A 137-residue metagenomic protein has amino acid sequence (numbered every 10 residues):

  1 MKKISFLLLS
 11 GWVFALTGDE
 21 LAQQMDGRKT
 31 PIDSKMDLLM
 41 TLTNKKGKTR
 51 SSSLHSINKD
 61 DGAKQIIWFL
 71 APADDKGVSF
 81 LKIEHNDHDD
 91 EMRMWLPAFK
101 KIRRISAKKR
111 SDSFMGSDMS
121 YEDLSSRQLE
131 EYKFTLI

Functional and structural regions predicted by a protein language model:
K3-V13: Sec-dependent N-terminal signal peptides
L9-G11, N58, S111: Amphipathic, positively biased hydrophobic alpha-helical segments used for protein targeting and membrane insertion
G11, A63, E130: Residue-level signal for beta-strand positions within conserved beta-sheet cores that form or flank
L16-D33, L39-T41, K48-R50, D74-K76 (+1 more regions): Flexible, processing/modification-adjacent segments and terminal tails in exported/periplasmic/extracellular proteins
L38-D75: N-terminal, post-signal-peptide region of Sec/Tat-exported proteins
L81: Short, flexible loop motifs at catalytic/binding sites
